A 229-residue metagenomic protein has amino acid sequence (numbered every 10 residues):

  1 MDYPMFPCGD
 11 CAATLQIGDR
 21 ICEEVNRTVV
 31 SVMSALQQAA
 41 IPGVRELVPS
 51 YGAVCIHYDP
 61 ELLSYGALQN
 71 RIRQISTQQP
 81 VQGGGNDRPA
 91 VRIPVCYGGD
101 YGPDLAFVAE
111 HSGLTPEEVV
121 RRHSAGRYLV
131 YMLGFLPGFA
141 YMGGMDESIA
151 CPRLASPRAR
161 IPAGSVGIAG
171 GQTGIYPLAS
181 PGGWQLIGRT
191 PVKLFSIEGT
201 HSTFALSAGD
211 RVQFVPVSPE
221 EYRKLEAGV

Functional and structural regions predicted by a protein language model:
M1-V229: Glycine-rich active-site loops that engage anionic ligands at enzyme catalytic sites
